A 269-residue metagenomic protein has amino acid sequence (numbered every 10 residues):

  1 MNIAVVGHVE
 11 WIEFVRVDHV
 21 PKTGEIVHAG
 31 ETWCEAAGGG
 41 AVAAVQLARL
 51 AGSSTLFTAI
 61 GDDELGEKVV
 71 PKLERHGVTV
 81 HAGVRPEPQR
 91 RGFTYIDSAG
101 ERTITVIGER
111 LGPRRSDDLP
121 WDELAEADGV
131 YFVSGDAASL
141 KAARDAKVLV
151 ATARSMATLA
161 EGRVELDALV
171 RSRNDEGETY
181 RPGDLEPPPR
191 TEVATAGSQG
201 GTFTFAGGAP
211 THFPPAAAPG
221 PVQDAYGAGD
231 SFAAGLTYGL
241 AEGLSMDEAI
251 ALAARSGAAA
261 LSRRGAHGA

Functional and structural regions predicted by a protein language model:
M1-F57, V222: Glycine-rich phosphate/adenosyl-contacting loop at the front of the ribokinase-like
N2-A4, T103, D128-G129, V148 (+2 more regions): Structural motif
I3, S53-T55, V80, L149 (+1 more regions): Hydrophobic anchor at the start of a short beta-strand that flanks the dinucleotide cofactor-binding loop
T23-C34, R49-G129: Conserved N-terminal subdomain of the carbohydrate kinase-like
A48-R49, R144, A241: Gly/Ala-rich phosphate-binding loop of Rossmann-like dinucleotide-binding domains, activating on the conserved
L111-W121, A125, V130-G135, V150-T158 (+1 more regions): Active-site glycine-rich loop that binds ribose-phosphate moieties when present
A142-H212: Conserved phosphate/ATP/ADP-binding segment of small-molecule kinases
P182-A269: Conserved phosphate-binding/catalytic region of the ribokinase-like
